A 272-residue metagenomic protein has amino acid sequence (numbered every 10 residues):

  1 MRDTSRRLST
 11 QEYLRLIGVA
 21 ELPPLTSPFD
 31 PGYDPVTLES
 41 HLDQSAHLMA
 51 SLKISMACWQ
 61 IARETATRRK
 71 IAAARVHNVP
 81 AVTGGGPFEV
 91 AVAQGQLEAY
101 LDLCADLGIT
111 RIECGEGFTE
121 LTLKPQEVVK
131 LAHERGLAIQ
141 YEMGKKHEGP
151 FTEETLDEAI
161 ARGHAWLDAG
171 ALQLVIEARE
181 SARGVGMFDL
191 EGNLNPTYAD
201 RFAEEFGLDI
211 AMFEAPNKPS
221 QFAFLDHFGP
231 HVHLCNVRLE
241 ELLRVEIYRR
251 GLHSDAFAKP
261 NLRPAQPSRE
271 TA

Functional and structural regions predicted by a protein language model:
M1-I71: Conserved N-terminal beta1-alpha1 strand-loop-helix module at the mouth
D3-Y13, D200-A272: C-terminal alpha-helical cap/extension of soluble enzyme domains
E12-R15, V36, W59-A73, V90-A99 (+5 more regions): Active-site-adjacent beta->alpha loops and helix N-cap segments on the catalytic face of soluble alpha/beta enzymes
L22-T37, S55-Q60, V82-Q96, G115 (+1 more regions): Active-site mouth loops of central-metabolism enzymes
P24-P28, S51-K53, N78-V82, T110-E113 (+4 more regions): Structural preference for beta-strand elements that scaffold enzyme active sites
F29-D30, K53-I61, E89-A91, L101 (+3 more regions): Catalytic beta/alpha-barrel core
M56, L107, R111-G117, G163-R183 (+1 more regions): Glycine-rich phosphate-binding active-site loops on the catalytic face of alpha/beta enzymes
Q96-D102, T155-L167, P216-P230: Catalytic cores of alpha/beta
